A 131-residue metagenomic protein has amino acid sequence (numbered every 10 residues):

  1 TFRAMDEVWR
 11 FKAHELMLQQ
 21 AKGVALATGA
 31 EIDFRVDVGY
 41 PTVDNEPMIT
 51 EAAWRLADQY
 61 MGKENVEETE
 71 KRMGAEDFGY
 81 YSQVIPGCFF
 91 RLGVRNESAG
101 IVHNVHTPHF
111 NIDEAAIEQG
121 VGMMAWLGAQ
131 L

Functional and structural regions predicted by a protein language model:
T1-L131: Metal-dependent amide/peptide-bond hydrolase catalytic core, centered on the "pita-bread" metallohydrolase fold
